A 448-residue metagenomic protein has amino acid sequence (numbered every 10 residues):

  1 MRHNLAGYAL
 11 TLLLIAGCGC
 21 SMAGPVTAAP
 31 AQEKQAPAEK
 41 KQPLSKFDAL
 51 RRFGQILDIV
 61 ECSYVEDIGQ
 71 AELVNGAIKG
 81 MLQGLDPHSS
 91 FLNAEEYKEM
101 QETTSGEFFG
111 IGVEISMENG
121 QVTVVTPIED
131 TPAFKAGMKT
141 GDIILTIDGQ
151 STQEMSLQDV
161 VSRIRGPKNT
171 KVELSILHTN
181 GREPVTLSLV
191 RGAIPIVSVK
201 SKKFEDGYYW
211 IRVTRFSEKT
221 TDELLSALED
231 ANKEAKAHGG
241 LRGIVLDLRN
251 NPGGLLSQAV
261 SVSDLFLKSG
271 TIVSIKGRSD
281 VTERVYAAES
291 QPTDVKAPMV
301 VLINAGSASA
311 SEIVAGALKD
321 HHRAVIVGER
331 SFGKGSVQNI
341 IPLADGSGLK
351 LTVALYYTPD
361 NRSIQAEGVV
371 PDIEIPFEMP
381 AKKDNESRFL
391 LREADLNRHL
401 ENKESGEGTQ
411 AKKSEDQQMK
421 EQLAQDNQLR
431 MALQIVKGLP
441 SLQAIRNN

Functional and structural regions predicted by a protein language model:
R2-Y8, G17-S89, V122, H238 (+2 more regions): Terminal targeting/pro-maturation regions of precursor/exported proteins
A29, E33-Q35, F47, V199-N448: C-terminal "post-core" interaction segments
D48, E129-D142, V197-K200: PDZ/PDZ-like domain micro-motif
G76, H88-T126: PDZ/PDZ-like peptide-tail recognition elements
G120-T123, L145, D159-K200, T352-V353: PDZ-domain C-terminal substructure recognizer with occasional recognition of PDZ-binding tails
P132-I143, R165-P167, A237, A317: A short glycine-leucine-enriched loop at secondary-structure breakpoints that most characteristically corresponds
A133-M155, I244-D247: Conserved PDZ fold ligand-binding element
I143-S175, Q258, K334-I340: PDZ domains, with a preference for the canonical peptide-binding region formed by the helix
